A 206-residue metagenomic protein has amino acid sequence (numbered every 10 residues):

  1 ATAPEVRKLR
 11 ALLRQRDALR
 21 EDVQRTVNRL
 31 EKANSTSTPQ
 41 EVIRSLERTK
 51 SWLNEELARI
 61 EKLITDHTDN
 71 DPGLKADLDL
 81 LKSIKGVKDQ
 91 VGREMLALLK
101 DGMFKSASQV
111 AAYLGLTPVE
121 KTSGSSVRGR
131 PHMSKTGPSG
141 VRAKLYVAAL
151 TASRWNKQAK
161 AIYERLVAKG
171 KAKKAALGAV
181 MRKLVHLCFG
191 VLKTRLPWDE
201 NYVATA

Functional and structural regions predicted by a protein language model:
A1-A11, N34, T38-E41, G129-H132 (+1 more regions): Short, solvent-exposed helix-loop connector elements
A1-L80: Long, charge-rich intrinsically disordered scaffolds of nucleic-acid metabolism proteins
A11, S45-R48, W52, E94 (+5 more regions): Amphipathic alpha-helical interaction segments
L13-R16, R20-V23, V27, E31 (+2 more regions): Short, amphipathic alpha-helical segments that act as regulatory/interfacial helices in nucleotide-processing proteins
D22-R25, R59, R154, Q158 (+2 more regions): Intrinsically disordered or highly flexible coil/loop and linker segments, enriched in small and charged/polar residues
I60, G73-D77, K88-G92, Q158-A159: N-terminal alpha-helical segment
S83, D89, E94-K169, K173 (+1 more regions): Phosphate-backbone recognition surface of nucleic-acid-processing proteins
A168-A206: Basic, amphipathic alpha-helical segments enriched in Lys/Arg and hydrophobic/aromatic residues
